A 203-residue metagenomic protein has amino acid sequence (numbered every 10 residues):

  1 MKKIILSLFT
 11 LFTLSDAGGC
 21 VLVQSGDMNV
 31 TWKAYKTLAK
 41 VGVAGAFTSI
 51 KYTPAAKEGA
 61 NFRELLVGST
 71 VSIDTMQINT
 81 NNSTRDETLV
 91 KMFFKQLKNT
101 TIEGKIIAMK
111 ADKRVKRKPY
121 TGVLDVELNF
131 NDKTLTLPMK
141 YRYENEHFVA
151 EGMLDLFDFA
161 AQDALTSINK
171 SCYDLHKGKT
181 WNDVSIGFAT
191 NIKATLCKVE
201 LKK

Functional and structural regions predicted by a protein language model:
I4-T13: Sec-dependent N-terminal signal peptides
A17-K203: Low-complexity, acidic/polar, glycine-enriched regions of mature
